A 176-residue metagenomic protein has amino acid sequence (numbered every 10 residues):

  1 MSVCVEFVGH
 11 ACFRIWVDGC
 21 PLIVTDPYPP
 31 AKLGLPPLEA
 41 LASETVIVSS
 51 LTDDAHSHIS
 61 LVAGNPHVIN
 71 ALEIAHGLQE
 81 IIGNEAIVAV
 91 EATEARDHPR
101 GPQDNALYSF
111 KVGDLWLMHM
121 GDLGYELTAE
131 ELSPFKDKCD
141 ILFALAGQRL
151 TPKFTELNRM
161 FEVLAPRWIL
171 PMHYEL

Functional and structural regions predicted by a protein language model:
M1-T45, T52-D54, H67-D137, R149-P152: Core dinuclear metal-dependent hydrolase active-site scaffold
P21, N65-P66, A165-W168: A short helix->loop->beta-strand "cap" motif at the edges of active sites that frequently abuts
S43, C139-Q148, F154-Y174: Proline-aspartate-enriched helix->loop->beta-strand connector
D53, Y174-L176: Active-site neighborhood of divalent metal-dependent phosphoester/pyrophosphate hydrolases
S57-V62: Metal-dependent catalytic neighborhoods of phosphoester/phosphodiester hydrolases
